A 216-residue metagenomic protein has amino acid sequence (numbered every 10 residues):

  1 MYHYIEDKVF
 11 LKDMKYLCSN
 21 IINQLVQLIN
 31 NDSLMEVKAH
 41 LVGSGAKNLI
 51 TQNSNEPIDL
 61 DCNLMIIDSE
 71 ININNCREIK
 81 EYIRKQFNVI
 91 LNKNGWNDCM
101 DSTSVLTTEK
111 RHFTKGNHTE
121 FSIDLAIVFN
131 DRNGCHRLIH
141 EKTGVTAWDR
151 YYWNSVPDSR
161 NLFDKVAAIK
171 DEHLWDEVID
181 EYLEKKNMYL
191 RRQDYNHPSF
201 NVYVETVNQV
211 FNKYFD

Functional and structural regions predicted by a protein language model:
M1-L41: Helical scaffold of the NTase/Pol beta-like nucleotidyltransferase catalytic core
H3-C18, N72, C76, N196-F200 (+1 more regions): Intrinsic-disorder-associated interaction segments
Q24-V42, N92-T107, R192-E205, Y214-D216: Short glycine-rich, low-complexity/disordered patches
L28-M35, R77-N133: Conserved catalytic core of two-metal-ion nucleotidyltransferases
I29-L60, L64-I73: Active-site nucleotide-donor binding segment shared across nucleotidyl transfer reactions
K47-L49, I67, E81, C99 (+2 more regions): Predominantly extracellular/lumenal beta-strand repeat domains
K115-D216: Right-hand nucleic-acid polymerase module
